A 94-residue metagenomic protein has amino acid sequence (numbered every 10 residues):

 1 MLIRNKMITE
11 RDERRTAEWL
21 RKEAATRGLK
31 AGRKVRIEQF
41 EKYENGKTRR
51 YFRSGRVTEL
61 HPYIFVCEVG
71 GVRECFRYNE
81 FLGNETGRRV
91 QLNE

Functional and structural regions predicted by a protein language model:
L2-A31: Mixed-charge, Lys/Arg-rich low-complexity intrinsically disordered regions
K22, K34, F52-S54: Conserved beta-strand residues within beta-sheet cores
A25-N45: Short coil-to-beta transition motif at edge beta-strands of beta-rich domains
I37-Y43, V69-G71, E94: Short acidic, glycine-rich loop/turn motifs
N45-E85: Basic/aromatic-rich interaction segments and small domains that mediate binding to polyanionic partners
G87-E94: Short, surface-exposed secondary-structure junctions/capping segments
